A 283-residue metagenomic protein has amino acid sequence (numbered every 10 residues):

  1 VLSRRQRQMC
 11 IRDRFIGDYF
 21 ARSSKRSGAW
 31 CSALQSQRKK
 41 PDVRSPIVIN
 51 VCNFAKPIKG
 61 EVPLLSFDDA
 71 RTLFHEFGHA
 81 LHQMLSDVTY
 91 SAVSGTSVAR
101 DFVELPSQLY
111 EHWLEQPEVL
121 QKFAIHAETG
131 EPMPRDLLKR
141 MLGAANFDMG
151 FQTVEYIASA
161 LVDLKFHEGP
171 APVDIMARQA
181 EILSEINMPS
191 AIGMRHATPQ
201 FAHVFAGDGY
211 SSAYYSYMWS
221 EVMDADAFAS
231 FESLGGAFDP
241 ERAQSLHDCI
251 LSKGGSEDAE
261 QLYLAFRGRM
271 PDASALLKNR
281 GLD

Functional and structural regions predicted by a protein language model:
V1-R7, I11: Single conserved hydrophobic/aromatic residue that forms the stacking wall/gate of nucleotide- or nucleobase-binding
R5, S86-L164: Acidic/histidine-rich catalytic neighborhood
R12-F54: Short, His- and charge-rich active-site/binding loops that engage polyanionic ligands
D42-I58, G78-S86, G130-L138, N187-Q200: Active-site-adjacent bridging/hinge elements
A55-L73: Short pre-active-site segment immediately N-terminal to the catalytic Zn-binding motif
D68-Q83, S107: Active-site recognition of the HExxH zinc-binding catalytic motif
F74, G150-E168, P189, G193 (+2 more regions): C-terminal substrate/ligand-recognition segments
G236-D283: C-terminal amphipathic alpha-helical interaction region
